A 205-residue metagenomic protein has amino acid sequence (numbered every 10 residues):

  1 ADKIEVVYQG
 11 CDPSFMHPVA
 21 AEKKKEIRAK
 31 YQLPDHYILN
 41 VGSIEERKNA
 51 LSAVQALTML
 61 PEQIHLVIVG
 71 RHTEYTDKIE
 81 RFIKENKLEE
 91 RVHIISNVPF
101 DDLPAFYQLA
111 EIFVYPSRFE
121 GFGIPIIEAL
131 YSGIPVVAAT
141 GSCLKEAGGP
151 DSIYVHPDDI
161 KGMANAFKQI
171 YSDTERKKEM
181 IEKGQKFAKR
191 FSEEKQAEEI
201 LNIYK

Functional and structural regions predicted by a protein language model:
G10: Carbohydrate-associated surface elements
H36, S43-M59, D77, K161: A conserved mid-protein helix/loop that constitutes part of the nucleotide-sugar donor-binding site
I79-P104: Nucleotide-activated donor-binding/catalytic signature segment of Leloir-type glycosyltransferases, i.e., the conserved
V98, A105-A110, Y115: Short alpha-helical donor nucleotide-sugar binding micro-motif in glycosyltransferases
R118: Aromatic "clamp/platform" in nucleotide-sugar-dependent glycosyltransferases that forms part of the donor/acceptor
I126, Y131, P135-A138: Short hydrophobic beta-strand element within catalytic cores of glycosyltransferases and related nucleotide-activated
I153-I160, Q169-T174: Conserved acidic donor-binding segment of nucleotide-sugar-dependent glycosyltransferases
E193-K205: C-terminal alpha-helical cap of glycosyltransferases
